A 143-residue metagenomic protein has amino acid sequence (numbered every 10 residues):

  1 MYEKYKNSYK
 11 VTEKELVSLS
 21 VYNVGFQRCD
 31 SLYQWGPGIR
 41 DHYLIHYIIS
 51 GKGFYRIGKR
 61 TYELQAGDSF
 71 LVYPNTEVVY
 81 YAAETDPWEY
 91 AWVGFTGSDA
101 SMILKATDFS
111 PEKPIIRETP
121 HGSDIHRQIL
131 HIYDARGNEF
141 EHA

Functional and structural regions predicted by a protein language model:
M1-S20, A135-R136: A short, N-terminal "cap"/entry segment at the start of jelly-roll beta-barrel domains of the cupin/DSBH fold
T12, A91, I116-R117: A general boundary/transition motif marking the beginning of the first structured unit of a protein
L16, S20-P111: N-terminal regulatory/effector-sensing and dimerization cores that precede helix-turn-helix DNA-binding domains
M102-A143: Amphipathic alpha-helical segments enriched in hydrophobic/aromatic residues interleaved with Lys/Arg
